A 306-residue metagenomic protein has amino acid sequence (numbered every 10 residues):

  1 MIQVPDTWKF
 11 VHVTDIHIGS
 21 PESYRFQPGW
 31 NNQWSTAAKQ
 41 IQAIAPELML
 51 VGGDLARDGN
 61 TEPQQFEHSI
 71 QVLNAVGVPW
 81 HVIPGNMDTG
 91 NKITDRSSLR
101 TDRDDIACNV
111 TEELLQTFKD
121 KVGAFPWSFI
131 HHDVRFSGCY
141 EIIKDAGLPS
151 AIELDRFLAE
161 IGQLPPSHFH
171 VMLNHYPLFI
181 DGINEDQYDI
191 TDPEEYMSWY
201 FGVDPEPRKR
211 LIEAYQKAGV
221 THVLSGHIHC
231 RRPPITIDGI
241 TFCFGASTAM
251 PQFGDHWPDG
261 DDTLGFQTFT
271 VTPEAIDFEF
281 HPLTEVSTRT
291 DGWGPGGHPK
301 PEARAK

Functional and structural regions predicted by a protein language model:
M1-F66: N-terminal active-site segment of His-dependent metallophosphoesterases
M1-P5, H222, Q267-K306: A short C-terminal boundary segment appended to hydrolase-like catalytic domains
I2, T61-F169, E195-S198, R210 (+5 more regions): Extended active-site neighborhood of metal-dependent phosphoesterases/phosphodiesterases
T7-S20, D133-I143, V171-L173, I240-S247 (+1 more regions): Active-site-proximal beta-strand elements of phosphoester/diester hydrolases
D15, G53-D54, G85-N86, H175 (+1 more regions): Active-site glycine-centered loops adjacent to acidic/histidine catalytic or metal-binding residues that shape
H17-S20, D88-G90, L178-I180: Feature marks short, surface-exposed loop/turn motifs that line or immediately flank catalytic pockets and channel
S23-R25, K92-S98, D102-R103, G182-Q187 (+3 more regions): Short aromatic-enriched loop/helix-cap "lid" or pocket-rim segments at secondary-structure transitions that line
A37-L48, R135-S137, A146-T241, D277 (+2 more regions): His/acidic metal-ligating clusters that form di-metal
